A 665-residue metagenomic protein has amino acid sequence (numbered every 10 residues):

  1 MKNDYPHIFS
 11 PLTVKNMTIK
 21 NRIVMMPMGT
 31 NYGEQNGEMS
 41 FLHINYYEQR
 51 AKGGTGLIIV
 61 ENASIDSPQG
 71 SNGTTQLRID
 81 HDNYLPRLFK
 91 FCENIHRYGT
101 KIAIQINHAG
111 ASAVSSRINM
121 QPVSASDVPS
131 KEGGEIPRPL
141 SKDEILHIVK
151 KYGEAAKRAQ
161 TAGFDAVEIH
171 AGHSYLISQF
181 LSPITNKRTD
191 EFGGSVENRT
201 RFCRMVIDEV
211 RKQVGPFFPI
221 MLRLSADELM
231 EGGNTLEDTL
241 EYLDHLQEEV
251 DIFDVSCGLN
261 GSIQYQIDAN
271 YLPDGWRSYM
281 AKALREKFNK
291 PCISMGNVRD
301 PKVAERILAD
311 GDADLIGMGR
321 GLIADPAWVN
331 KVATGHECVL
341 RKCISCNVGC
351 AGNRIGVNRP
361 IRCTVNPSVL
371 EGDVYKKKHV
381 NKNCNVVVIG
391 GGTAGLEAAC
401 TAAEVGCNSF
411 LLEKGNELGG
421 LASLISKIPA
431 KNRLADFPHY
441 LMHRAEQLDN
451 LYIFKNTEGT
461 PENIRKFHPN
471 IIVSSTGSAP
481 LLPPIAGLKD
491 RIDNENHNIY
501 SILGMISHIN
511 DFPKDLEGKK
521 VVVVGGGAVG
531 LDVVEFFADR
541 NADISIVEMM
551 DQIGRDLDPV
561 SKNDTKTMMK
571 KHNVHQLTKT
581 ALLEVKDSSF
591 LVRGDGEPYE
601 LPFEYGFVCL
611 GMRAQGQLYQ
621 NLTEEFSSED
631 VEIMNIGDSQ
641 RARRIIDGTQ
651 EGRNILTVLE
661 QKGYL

Functional and structural regions predicted by a protein language model:
M1-I389, T393, E397-E404, N408-S409 (+2 more regions): Flavin-dependent oxidoreductase catalytic cores
G37, S71-N72, E305-R306, V329-N330 (+7 more regions): Short amphipathic alpha-helical segments
T100, F218, K290, P469 (+3 more regions): A short helix->loop->beta-strand "cap" motif at the edges of active sites that frequently abuts
D268-P273, K376-K378, N383-C384, L424-D436 (+3 more regions): Short, contiguous acidic/charged loop-to-helix segments that flank catalytic cores in large enzymes
P367-H379, R444, I453, L481-R540 (+1 more regions): Glycine-rich dinucleotide-binding loop and its adjacent helix/turn
V388-Y452, L481, G526-V560, V631 (+1 more regions): Beta1-alpha1 glycine-rich phosphate/pyrophosphate-binding loop at the start of Rossmann-like nucleotide-binding domains
A435-L481, D490, E495-K519, D539-E624: A Rossmann-like FAD-binding core segment of flavoenzymes
L531-V533, L557, I636-L665: A conserved FAD-binding loop/helix module that cradles the flavin
